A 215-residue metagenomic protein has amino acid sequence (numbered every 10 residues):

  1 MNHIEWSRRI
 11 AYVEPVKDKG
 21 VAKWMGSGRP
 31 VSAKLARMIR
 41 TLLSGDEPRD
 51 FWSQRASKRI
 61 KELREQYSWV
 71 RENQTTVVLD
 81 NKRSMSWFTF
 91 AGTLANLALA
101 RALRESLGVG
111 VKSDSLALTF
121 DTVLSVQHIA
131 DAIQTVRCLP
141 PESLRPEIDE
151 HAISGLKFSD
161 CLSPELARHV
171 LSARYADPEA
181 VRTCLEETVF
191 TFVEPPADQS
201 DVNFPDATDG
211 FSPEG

Functional and structural regions predicted by a protein language model:
E5-M25: Short, solvent-exposed secondary-structure boundary/capping segments
A22-K23, P30-G215: Extended, highly charged accessory segments
